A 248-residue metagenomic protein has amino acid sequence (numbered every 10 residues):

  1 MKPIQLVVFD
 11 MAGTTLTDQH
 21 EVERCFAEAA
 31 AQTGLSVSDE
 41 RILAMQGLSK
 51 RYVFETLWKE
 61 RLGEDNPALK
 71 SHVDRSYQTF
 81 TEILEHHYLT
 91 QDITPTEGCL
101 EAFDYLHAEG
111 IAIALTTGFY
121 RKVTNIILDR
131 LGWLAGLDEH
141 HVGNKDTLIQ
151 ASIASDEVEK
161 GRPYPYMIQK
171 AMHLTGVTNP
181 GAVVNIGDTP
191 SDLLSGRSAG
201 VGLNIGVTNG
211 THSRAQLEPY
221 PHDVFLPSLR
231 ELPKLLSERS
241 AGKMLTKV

Functional and structural regions predicted by a protein language model:
K2, E109-I111, T175-P180, R239: Glycine-rich phosphate-binding loop signature in dinucleotide/nucleotide-binding domains
K2-E101, Y105-E109: N-terminal helical cap/lid subdomain that shapes the substrate entry/recognition surface in HAD-like hydrolases
A31-T33, L57-R61, H107-A114, G118-D156 (+1 more regions): Substrate-recognition/cap helix-loop segment adjacent to the acidic, metal-dependent catalytic center of Asp-based
V37-R41, K145-A151, N179-V183, L203: Short acidic capping loops at alpha-helix termini that bridge into adjacent secondary structure
F103-H107, M172-H173, L193-S198: Surface-exposed amphipathic alpha-helices with a cationic face
G161-L193: Conserved Lys-Pro-Asp/Glu-containing loop-to-beta segment of HAD-superfamily phosphomonoesterases, centered on
I168, A215-L232, L236, S240-K247: Short acidic, glycine/proline-enriched helix-loop-strand junctions
V184-V224: Acidic, Mg2+-coordinating phosphoryl-transfer loop and its flanking beta/alpha structural elements, shared across
